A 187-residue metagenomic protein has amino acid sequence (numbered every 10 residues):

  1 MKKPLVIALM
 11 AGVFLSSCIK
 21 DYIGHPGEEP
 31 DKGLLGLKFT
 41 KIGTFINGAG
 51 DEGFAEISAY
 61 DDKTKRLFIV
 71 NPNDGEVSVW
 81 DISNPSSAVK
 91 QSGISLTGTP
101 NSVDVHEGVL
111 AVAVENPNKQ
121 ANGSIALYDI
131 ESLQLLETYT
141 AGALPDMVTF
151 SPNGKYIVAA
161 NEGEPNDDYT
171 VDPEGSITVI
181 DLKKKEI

Functional and structural regions predicted by a protein language model:
M1-K2, I19, T40, T64: Generic cytosolic/nucleocytoplasmic N-terminal low-complexity/intrinsically disordered segments
K2-A8: Sec-dependent signal peptide recognition, specifically the positively charged N-region followed immediately by
A8-S16: Bacterial N-terminal signal peptides
L15-K38: Bacterial Sec-dependent N-terminal signal peptides
P30-I187: Mobile, glycine-rich extracellular loop/lid and propeptide segments that shape or gate substrate/ligand access
